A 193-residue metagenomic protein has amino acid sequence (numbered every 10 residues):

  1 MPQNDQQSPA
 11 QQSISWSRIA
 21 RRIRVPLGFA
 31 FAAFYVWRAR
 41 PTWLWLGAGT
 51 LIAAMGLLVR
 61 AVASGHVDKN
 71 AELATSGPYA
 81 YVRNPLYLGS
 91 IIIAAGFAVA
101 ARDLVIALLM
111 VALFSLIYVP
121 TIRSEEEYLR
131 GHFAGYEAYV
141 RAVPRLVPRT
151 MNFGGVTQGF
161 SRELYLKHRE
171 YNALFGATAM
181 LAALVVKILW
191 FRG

Functional and structural regions predicted by a protein language model:
M1-S76, I91-G193: Membrane-anchoring alpha-helices and their flanking helix-loop junctions
G77-A80, N84-S90: Glycine-rich acyl-CoA binding loop
